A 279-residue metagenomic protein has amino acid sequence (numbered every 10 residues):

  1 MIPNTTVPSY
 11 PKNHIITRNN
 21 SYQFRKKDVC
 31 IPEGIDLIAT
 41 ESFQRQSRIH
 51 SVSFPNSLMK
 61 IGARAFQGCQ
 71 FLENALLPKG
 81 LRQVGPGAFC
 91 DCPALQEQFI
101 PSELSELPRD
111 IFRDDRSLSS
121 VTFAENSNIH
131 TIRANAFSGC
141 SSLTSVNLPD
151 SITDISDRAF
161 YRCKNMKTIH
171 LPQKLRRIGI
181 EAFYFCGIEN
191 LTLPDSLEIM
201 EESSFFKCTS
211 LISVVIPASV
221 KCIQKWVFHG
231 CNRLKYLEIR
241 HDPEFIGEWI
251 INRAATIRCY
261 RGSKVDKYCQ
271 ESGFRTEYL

Functional and structural regions predicted by a protein language model:
M1-H14, Q23-L37, S47-K60, Q70-Q83 (+9 more regions): Structural signature of tandem-repeat unit edges
R18-N20, A39-S42, G62-A65, G85-A88 (+6 more regions): Consensus positions within tandem repeat domains that build extended binding/scaffold surfaces
N20-S21, E248-W249: Short secondary-structure boundary/capping segments
F112-R113, F206, H229, W249-N252 (+1 more regions): A structural signal for leucine-rich repeat
